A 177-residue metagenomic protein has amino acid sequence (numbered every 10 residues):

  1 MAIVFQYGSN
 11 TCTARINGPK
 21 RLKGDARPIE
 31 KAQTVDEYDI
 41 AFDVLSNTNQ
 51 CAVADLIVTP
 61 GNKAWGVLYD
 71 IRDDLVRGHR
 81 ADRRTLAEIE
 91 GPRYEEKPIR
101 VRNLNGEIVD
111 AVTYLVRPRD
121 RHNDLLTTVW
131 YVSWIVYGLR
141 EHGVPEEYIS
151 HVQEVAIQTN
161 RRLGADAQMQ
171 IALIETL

Functional and structural regions predicted by a protein language model:
M1-L177: A glycine-rich, hydrophobic/aromatic-adjacent loop/helix-cap motif
